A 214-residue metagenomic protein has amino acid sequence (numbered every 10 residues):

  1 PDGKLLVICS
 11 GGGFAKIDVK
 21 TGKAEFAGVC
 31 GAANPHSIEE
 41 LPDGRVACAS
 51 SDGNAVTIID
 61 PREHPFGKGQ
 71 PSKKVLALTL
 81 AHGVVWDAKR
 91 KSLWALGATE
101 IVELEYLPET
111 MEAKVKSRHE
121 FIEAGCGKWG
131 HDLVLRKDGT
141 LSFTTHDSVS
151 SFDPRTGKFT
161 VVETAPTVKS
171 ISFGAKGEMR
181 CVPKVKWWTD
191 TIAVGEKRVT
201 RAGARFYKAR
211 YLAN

Functional and structural regions predicted by a protein language model:
P1, A32-L41, L78-V85, A124-R136 (+2 more regions): Repeated scaffold domains used in trafficking and secretory/extracellular systems, primarily beta-propellers
P1-L6, S10-G12, G22-S37: Blade-loop segments of beta-propeller domains
L6-G11, A47-D52, L93-A98, L141-D147 (+1 more regions): Conserved beta-strand positions in repeat-built beta-propeller and related beta-rich domains
G13-A15, N54-T57, I101-E103, V149-S151: Structural signal for beta-propeller blades
G22-V29, F66-L76, K116-G125, K158-E163: A short beta-strand motif characteristic of beta-propeller blades
D60-F66, E105-A113, D153-V161: Short loop/turn segments immediately following beta-strands, especially the blade-tip and inter-blade linker loops
G125-V194: Loop/turn-rich, solvent-exposed surfaces of beta-rich toroidal or solenoidal domains
V185-N214: Blade-level signature of beta-propeller repeat domains, shared across WD40, Kelch, NHL, RCC1 and BNR/Asp-box propellers
